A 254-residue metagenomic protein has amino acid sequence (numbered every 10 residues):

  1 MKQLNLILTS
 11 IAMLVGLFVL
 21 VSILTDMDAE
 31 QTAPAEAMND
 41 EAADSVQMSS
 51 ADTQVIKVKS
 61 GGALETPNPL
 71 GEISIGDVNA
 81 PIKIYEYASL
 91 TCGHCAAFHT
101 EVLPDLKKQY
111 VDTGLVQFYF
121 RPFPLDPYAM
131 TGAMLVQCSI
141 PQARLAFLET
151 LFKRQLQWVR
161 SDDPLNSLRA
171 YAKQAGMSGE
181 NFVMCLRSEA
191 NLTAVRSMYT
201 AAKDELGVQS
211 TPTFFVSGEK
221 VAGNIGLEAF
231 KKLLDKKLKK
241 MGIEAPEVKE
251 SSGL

Functional and structural regions predicted by a protein language model:
K2-Q54, A170-L254: C-terminal cap of thioredoxin/glutaredoxin-like
D52-P69: Short coil-to-helix leader/linker segments, especially the first N-terminal amphipathic alpha-helix with its helix
L64-I82: A short beta-strand-turn-helix
D77, E86, T100, G223: Conserved strand-loop elements at the edges of beta-sheets that form or border functional pockets
D77-V78, V111-T113, Y128, L206-Q209: Extracellular/periplasmic catalytic domains that process cell-envelope and extracellular macromolecules
K83, A88-T91, S210: Short pre-active-site segment immediately N-terminal to redox-active cysteine/selenocysteine motifs in thiol-based
A88-L90, A96-K173, S178: Structural alpha/beta surface segment adjacent to cysteine/selenocysteine redox centers across thiol/disulfide enzymes
